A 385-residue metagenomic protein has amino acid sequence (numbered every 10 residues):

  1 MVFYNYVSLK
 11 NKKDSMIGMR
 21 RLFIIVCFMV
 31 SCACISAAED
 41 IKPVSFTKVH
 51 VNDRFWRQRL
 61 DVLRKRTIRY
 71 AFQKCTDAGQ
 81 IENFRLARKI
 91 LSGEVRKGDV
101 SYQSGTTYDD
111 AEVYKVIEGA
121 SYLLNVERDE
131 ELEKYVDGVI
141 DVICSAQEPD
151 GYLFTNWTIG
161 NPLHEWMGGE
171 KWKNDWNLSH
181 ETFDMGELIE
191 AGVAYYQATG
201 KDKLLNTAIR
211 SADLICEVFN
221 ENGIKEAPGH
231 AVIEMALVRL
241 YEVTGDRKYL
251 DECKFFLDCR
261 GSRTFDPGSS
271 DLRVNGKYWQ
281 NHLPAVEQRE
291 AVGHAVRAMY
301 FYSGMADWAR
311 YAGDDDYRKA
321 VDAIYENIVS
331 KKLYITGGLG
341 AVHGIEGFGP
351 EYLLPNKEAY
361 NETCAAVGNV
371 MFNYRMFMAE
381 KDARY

Functional and structural regions predicted by a protein language model:
Y4, V30, C34-I35: Short, intrinsically disordered, low-complexity terminal segments
Y4-N5, N11-D14: Intrinsic-disorder-associated, low-complexity terminal segments enriched in Asp/Asn/His/Tyr and depleted of Lys/Arg
K13-L22: Positively charged n-region of N-terminal signal peptides that target proteins for export
L22-S31: Sec-dependent N-terminal signal peptides
A37-Y385: Glycan-recognition and catalytic cores of secretory/periplasmic carbohydrate-active enzymes
